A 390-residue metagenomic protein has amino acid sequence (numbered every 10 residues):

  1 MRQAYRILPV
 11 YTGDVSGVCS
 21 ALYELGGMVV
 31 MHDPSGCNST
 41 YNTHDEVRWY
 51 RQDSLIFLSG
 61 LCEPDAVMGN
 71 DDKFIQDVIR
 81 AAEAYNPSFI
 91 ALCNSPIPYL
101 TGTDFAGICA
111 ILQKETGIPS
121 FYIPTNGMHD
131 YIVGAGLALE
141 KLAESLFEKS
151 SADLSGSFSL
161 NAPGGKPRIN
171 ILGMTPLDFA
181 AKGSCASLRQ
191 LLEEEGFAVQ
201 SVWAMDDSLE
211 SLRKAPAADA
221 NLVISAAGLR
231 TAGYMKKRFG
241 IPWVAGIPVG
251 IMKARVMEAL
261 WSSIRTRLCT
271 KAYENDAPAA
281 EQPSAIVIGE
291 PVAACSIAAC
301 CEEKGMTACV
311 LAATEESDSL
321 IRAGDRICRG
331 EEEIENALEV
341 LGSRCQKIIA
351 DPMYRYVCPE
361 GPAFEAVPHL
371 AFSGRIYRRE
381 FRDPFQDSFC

Functional and structural regions predicted by a protein language model:
M1-C390: An N-terminal assembly and electron-transfer interface module characteristic of large anaerobic redox and radical
